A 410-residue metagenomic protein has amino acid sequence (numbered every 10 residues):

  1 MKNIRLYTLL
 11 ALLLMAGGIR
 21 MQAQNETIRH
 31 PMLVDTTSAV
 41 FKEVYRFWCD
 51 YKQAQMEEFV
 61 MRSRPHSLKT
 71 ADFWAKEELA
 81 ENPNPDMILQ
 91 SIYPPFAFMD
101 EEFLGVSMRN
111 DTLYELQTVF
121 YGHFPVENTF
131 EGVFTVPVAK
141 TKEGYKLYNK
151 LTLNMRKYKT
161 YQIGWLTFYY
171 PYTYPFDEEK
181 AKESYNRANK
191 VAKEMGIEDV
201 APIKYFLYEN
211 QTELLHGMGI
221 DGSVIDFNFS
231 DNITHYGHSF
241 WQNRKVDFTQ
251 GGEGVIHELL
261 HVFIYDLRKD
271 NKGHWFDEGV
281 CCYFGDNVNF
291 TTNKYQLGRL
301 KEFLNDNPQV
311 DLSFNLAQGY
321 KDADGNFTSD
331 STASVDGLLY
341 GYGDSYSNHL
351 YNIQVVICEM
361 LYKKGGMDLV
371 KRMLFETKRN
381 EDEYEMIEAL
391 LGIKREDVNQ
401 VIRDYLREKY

Functional and structural regions predicted by a protein language model:
M1-I28: Bacterial Sec-dependent N-terminal signal peptides
T8, W48-Y51, Q55, G365 (+1 more regions): Short, flexible helical or helix-coil boundary motifs
Q24-Y45, C49, S63, A71-Y185 (+4 more regions): Non-catalytic architectural context of zinc metalloproteases
D35-R46, Y174-N186, K245-G254, D270-W275 (+4 more regions): Soluble non-cytosolic domains of exported or imported proteins
K42-Q53, K182-N189, K193, E253 (+6 more regions): Solvent-exposed, polar/charged alpha-helical surfaces in well-ordered, non-transmembrane soluble domains, broadly
Q55-A71: A structured, charge-rich N-terminal accessory region that forms the first stable segment of a protein and links
Y158-G273, F290, D382-M386: Juxtacatalytic substrate-recognition/specificity segment
K269-V355, E359-Y410: Acidic/His/Gly-enriched intrinsically disordered linker/tail segments that often contain short helix/coil "MoRF-like"
